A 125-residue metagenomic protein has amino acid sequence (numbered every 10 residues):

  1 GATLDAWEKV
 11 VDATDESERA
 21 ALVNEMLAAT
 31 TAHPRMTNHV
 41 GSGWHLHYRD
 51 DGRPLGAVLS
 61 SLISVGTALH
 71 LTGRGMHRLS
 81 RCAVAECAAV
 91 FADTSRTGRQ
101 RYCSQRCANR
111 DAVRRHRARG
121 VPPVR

Functional and structural regions predicted by a protein language model:
G1-D93, P122-R125: Short helix-coil boundary/hinge micro-motifs
S95-T97, R115: C-terminal structured interaction module
T97-A108: Cysteine-rich micro-motifs
R110-P122: Short metal-binding segments enriched for Cys and/or His
